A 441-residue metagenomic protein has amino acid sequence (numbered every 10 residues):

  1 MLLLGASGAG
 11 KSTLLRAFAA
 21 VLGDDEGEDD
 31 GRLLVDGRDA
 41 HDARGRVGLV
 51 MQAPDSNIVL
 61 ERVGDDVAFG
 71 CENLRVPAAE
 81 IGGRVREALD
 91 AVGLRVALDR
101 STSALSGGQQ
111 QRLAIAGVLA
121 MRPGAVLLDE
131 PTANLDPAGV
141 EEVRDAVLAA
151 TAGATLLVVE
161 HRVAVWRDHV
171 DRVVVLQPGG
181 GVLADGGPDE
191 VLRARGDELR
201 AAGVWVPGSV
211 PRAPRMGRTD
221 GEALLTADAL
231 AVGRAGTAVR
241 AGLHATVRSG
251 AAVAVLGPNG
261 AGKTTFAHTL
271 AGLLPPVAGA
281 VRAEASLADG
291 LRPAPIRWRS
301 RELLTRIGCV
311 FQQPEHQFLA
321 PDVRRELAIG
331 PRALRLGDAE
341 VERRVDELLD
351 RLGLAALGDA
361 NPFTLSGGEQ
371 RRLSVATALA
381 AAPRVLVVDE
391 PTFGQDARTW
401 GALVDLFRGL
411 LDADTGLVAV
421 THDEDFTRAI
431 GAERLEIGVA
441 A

Functional and structural regions predicted by a protein language model:
A19, A271: Helix-to-loop junction immediately C-terminal to a conserved catalytic motif
R32-A43, A280-E302: ABC ATPase NBD Q-loop/coupling interface
A79-A97, A339-L357: Conserved ABC ATPase "signature" region
S101-L105, Q109, N361-L365, E369: Conserved ABC ATPase signature
V118-L119, A150, A378-L379: ABC ATPase C-loop
A120-G124, A380-R384: A short, proline-enriched helix->beta-strand linker immediately N-terminal to the Walker B motif in ABC-type P-loop
V126-E130, L386-E390: Catalytic Walker B motif of ABC-type/P-loop ATPase nucleotide-binding domains
G180-V204, R428-A429, I437-A441: Conserved beta-strand-loop-alpha-helix hinge in the C-terminal portion of ABC ATPase nucleotide-binding domains
